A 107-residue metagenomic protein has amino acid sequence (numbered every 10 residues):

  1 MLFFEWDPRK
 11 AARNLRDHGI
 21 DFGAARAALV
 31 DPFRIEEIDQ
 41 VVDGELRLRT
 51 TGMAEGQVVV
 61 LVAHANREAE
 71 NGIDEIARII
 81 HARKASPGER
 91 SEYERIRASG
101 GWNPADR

Functional and structural regions predicted by a protein language model:
M1-R107: Ribonuclease/tRNase effector modules and their secretory precursors
